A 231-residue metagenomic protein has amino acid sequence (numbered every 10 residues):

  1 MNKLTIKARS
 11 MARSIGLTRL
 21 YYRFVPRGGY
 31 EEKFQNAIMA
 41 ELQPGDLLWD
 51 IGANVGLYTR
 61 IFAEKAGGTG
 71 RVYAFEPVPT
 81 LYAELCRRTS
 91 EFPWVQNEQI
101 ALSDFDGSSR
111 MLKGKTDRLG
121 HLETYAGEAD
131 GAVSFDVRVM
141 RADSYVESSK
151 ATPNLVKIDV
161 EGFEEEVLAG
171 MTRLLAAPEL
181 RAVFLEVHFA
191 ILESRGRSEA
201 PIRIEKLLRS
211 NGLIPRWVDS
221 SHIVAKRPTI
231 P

Functional and structural regions predicted by a protein language model:
M1-P231: Phosphate/nucleotide-binding beta-alpha loop and adjacent structural elements of enzyme active sites
